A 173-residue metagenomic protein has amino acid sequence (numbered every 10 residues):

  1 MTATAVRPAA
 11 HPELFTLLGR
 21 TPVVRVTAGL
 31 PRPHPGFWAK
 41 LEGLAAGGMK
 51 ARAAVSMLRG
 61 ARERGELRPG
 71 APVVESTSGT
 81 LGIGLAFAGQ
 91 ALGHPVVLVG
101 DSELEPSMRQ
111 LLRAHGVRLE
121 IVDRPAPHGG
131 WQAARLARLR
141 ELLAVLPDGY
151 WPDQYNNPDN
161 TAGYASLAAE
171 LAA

Functional and structural regions predicted by a protein language model:
M1-A173: PLP-dependent amino-acid enzyme catalytic core
